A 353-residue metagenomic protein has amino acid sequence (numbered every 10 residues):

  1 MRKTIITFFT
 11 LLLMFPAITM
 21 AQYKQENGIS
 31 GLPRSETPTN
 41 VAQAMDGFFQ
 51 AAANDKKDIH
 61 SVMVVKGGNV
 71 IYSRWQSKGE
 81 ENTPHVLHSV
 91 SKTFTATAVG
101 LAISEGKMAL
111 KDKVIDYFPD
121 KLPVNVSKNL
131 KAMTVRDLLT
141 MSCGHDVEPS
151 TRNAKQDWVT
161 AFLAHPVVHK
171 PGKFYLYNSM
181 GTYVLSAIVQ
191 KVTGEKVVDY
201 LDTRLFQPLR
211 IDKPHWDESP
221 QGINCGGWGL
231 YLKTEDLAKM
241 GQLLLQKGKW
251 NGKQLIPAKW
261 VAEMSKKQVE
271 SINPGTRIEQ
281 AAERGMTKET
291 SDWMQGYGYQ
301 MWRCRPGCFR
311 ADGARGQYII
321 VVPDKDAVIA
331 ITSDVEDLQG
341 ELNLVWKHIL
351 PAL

Functional and structural regions predicted by a protein language model:
M1-Q22: Bacterial Sec-dependent N-terminal signal peptides
F49-G79, I320, D326-A330: A short, well-structured edge-of-sheet supersecondary motif
G68, H85-K111, L138, L185-V189 (+1 more regions): Active-site SXXK
E80-E81, P166-P171, G181-Y183, S219-G226: Flexible glycine/proline-enriched surface loops and loop-helix/loop-strand junctions
V86, E105-C143, A164, T193-W228 (+1 more regions): Active-site helix/loop module of the DD-peptidase/beta-lactamase fold, centered on the serine-lysine SxxK catalytic
V184-I188, W228-K249, Q317-S333: Active-site-proximal alpha-helical segments within enzyme catalytic domains
I211-K213, K266-V328: Active-site Gly/Thr loop motif
G340-L353: Short, gly/Ser/Thr-rich active-site loops of penicillin-recognizing serine hydrolases
